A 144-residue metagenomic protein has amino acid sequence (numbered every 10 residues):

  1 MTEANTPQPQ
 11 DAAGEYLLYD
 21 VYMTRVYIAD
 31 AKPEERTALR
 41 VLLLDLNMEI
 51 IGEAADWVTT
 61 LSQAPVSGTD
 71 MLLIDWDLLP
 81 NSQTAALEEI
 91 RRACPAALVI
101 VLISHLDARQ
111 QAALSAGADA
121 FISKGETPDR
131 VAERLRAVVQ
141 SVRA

Functional and structural regions predicted by a protein language model:
P33-G52: Two-component/phosphorelay signaling modules centered on CheY-like receiver
E53-M71: Acidic, metal-coordinating helix/loop segments flanking the phosphotransfer/catalytic sites of two-component signaling
P65-S67, I90-A96, A116: Conserved phosphotransfer cores of two-component systems
L72, V99, F121-I122: Two-component signal transduction core modules
L73-I90, L106: Conserved phosphotransfer microenvironments
A96-A108: A short, hydrophobic beta-strand element within the central beta-sheet of small alpha/beta folds
H105-I122: Alpha4 helix (beta4-alpha4-beta5 surface) of REC/receiver domains from two-component response regulators
A108, E126-V139: C-terminal output helix
